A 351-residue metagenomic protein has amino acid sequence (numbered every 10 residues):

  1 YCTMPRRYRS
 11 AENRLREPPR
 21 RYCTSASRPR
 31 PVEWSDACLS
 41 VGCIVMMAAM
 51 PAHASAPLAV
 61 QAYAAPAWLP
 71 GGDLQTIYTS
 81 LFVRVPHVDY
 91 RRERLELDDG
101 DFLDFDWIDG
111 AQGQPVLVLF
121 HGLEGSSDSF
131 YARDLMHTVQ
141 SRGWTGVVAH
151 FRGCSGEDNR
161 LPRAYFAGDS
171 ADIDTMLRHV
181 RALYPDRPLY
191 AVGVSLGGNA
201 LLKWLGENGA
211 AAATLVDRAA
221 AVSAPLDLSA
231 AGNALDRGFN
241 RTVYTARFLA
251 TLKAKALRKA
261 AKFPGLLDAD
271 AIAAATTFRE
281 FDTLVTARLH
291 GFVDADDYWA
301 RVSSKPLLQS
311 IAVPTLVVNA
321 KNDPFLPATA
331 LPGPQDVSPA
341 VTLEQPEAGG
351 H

Functional and structural regions predicted by a protein language model:
T76-D109: N-terminal cap/lid segment of alpha/beta-hydrolase-fold proteins
G110-S155: Short, surface-exposed "cap/lid" segments of acyl-processing enzymes
C154-Y190: Catalytic nucleophile-loop/oxyanion-hole region of alpha/beta-hydrolase and closely related hydrolase-like folds
A182-H290: Alpha/beta-hydrolase-fold enzymes
L284-L307: Active-site nucleophile elbow and catalytic-triad environment of alpha/beta-hydrolase enzymes
I311, V317-N319: Short beta-strand/loop motif that positions the catalytic acidic residue of the alpha/beta-hydrolase fold
P324-T329: Conserved alpha/beta-hydrolase "acid-adjacent" motif
V337-G350: Catalytic histidine neighborhood in serine/cysteine hydrolases with alpha/beta-hydrolase-type architecture
